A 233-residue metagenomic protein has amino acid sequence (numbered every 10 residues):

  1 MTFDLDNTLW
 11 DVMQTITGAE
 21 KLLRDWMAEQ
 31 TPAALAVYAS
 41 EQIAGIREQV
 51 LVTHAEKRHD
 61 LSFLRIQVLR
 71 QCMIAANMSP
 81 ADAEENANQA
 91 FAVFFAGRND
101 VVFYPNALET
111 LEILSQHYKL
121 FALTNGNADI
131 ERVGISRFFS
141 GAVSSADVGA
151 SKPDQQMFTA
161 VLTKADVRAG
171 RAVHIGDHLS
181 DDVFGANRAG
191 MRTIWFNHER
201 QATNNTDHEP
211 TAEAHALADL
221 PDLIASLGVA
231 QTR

Functional and structural regions predicted by a protein language model:
M1, V12-Q14, E29, A81-A83 (+1 more regions): Asp-based, Mg2+/Mn2+-dependent phosphohydrolase catalytic module
M1-P105: N-terminal helical cap/lid subdomain that shapes the substrate entry/recognition surface in HAD-like hydrolases
